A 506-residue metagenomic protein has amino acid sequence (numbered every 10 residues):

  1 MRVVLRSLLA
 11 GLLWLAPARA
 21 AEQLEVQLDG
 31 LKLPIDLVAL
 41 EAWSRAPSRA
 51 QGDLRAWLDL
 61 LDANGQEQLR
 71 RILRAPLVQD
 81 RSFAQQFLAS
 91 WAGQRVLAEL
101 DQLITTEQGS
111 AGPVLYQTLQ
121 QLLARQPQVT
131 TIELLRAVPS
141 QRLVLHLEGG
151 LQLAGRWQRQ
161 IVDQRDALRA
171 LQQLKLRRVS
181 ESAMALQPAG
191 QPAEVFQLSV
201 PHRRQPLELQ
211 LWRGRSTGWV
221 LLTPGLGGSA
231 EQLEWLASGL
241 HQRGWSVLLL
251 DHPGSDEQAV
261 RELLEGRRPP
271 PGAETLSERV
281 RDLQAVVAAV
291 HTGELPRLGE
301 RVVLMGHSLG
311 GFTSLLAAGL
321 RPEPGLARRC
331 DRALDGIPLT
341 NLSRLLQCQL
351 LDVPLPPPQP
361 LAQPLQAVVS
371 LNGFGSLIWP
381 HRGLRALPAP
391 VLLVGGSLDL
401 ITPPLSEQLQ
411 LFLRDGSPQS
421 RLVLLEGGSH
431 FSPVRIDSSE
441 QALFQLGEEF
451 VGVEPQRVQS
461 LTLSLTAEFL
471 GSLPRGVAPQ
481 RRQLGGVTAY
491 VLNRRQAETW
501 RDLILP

Functional and structural regions predicted by a protein language model:
L31-V179: Mature extracellular/secreted ectodomains of secretory-pathway proteins
L168-R215: N-terminal cap/lid segment of alpha/beta-hydrolase-fold proteins
T217-G225: Short beta-strand element of the alpha/beta-hydrolase
G225, G306-S314: Gly/Ala-rich beta-loop-alpha elbow adjacent to hydrolase catalytic centers
G227, E231-E234, G239, D251-S277 (+1 more regions): Cap/lid segment of the alpha/beta-hydrolase catalytic domain
P269-P296, F312, L316, L326-L346 (+1 more regions): Alpha/beta-hydrolase active-site loop
L387, L393-G395: Short beta-strand/loop motif that positions the catalytic acidic residue of the alpha/beta-hydrolase fold
L400-E407: Conserved alpha/beta-hydrolase "acid-adjacent" motif
